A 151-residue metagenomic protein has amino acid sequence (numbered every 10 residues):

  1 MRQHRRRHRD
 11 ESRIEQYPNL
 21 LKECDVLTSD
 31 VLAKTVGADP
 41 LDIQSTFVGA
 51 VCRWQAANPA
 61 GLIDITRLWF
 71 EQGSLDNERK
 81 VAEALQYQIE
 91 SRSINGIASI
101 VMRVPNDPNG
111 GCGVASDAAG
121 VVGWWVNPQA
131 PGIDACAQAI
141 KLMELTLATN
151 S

Functional and structural regions predicted by a protein language model:
M1, D10-I14, L75, I100-G111: Phosphate-binding glycine-rich loops and adjacent basic patches that engage nucleotide phosphates, nucleic-acid
M1-G49, S93, I140-K141, L145-L147: N-terminal "mature-domain start" segment
Q16-E23, S74, P131-D134: Alpha-helix capping and helix-coil boundary motifs
D30, G73-D76, A137: Generic alpha-helical secondary structure signal
T35-V36, I63-R67, W124-W125, A148-T149: Short cysteine/histidine-rich zinc-coordinating motifs and their immediately flanking basic loops
D39-V104: Short, solvent-exposed recognition patches
A84, E90-S151: A short, solvent-exposed beta-edge/loop patch
